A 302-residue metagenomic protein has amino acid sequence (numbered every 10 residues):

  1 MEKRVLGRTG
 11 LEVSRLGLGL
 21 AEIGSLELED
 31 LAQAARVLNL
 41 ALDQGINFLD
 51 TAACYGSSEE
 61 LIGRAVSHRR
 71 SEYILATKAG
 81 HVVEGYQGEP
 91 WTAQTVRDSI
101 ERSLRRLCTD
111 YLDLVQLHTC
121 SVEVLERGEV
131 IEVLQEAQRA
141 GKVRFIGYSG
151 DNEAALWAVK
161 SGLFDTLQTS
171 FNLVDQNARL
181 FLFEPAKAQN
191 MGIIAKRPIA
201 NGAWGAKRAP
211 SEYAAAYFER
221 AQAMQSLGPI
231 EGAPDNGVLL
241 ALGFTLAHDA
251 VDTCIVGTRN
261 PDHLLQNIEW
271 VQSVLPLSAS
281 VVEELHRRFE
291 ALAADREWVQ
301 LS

Functional and structural regions predicted by a protein language model:
M1-Y73: N-terminal binding-site loop/beta-alpha segment at the start of enzyme catalytic domains that lines or forms
L6, L18, L49, I62 (+10 more regions): Conserved, mostly hydrophobic/aromatic
A21, A52-C54, K78-V82, L117-V122 (+4 more regions): Active-site beta-loop-alpha junctions enriched in small/polar residues
L26-E27, N39, G85-N177, F181 (+1 more regions): Glycine/proline-rich, positively charged, aromatic-decorated active-site loop/lid region on the catalytic face
A34, L42, I46-N47, F181-S302: Structured C-terminal cap/extension of enzyme domains
S67-R69, T92-Q94, V133, L163-T166 (+3 more regions): Short, hinge-like loop/turn segments at secondary-structure boundaries
S71, K142, K160-Q168, K187-G192 (+2 more regions): Glycine-enriched alpha-helix->loop->beta-strand junction motifs that scaffold or abut catalytic
E72-L75, F164-N172, V274-V281: Short hydrophobic/aromatic-enriched beta-strand-loop microsegments
